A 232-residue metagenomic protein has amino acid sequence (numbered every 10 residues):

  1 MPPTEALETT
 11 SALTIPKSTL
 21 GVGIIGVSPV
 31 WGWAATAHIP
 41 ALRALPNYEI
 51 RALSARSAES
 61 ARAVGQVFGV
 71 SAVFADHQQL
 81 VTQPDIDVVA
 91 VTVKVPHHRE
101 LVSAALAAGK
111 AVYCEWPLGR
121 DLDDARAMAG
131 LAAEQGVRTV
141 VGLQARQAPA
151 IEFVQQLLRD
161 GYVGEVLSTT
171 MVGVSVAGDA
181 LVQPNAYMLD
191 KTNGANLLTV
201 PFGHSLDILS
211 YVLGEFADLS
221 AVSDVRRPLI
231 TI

Functional and structural regions predicted by a protein language model:
P2-F68: N-terminal Rossmann-like dinucleotide-binding module
S18-L20, V137, G164-L167: Nucleotide donor/acceptor-binding cores
V27, T92-V93: Glycine-rich, N-terminal phosphate-binding loop of Rossmann-like dinucleotide-binding domains
W31-W33, A145-I232: Predominantly a Rossmann-like dinucleotide-binding segment in NAD(P)-dependent oxidoreductases
Y48-A52, D87-V89, N196: Short active-site oxyanion
V70-H77: Conserved SAM-binding strand-loop segment of SAM-dependent methyltransferases
F74, Y113, R138-V140, T170 (+1 more regions): Structural detector of well-ordered beta-strand residues that form the stable sheet scaffold of enzyme domains
V88, K94-V95, R99-Q147, G161: Beta-strand-loop-alpha-helix segment that lines the small-molecule cofactor/substrate pocket of alpha/beta enzymes
